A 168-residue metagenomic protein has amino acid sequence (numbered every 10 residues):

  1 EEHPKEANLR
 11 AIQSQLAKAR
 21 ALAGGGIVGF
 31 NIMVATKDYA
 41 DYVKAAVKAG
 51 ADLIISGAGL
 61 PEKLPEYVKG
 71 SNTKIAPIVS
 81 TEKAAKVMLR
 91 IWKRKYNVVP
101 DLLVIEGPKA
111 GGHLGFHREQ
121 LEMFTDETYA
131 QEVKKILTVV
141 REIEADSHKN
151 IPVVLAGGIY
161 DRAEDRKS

Functional and structural regions predicted by a protein language model:
E1-S147: Active-site entrance/lid segments in N-terminal catalytic domains of soluble metabolic enzymes
A110, I159-R162: Short, catalytically relevant binding-site loops at active-site mouths
P152-Y160: Glycine-rich beta-strand-to-loop/alpha-helix junction loops that act as flexible
D165: Catalytic-core region of carbohydrate-active enzymes that cleave or remodel glycosidic bonds
S168: Conserved small/polar residues in nucleotide/adenosyl-binding loops
